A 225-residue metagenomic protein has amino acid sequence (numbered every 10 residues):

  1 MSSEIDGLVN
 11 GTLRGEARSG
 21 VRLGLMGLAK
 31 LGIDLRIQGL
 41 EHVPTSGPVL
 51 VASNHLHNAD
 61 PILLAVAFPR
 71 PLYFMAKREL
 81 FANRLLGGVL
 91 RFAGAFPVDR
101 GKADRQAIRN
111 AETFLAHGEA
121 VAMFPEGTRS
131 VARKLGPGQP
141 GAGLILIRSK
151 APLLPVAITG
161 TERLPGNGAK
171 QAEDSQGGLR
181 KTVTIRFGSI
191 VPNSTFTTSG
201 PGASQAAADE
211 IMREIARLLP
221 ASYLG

Functional and structural regions predicted by a protein language model:
S2-A17, Q106-G225: Non-catalytic C-terminal accessory region of glycerolipid acyltransferases and related lyso-lipid remodeling enzymes
S2-H42, L63, N83-A93: A transmembrane-helix-recognition feature enriched in membrane-embedded lipid enzymes and envelope glyco-/phospholipid
G24-L25, F92-V98, P125-R129: Short, basic, glycine/proline-bearing loop/turn elements
K30-L31, P44-A103, N110: Catalytic core of membrane glycerolipid acyltransferases/transacylases, capturing the structured, soluble-facing
L35-L40, A59-P61, I108-N110, Q171-E173: A generic local structural motif
G39, A52, A76-K77, G94 (+2 more regions): A secondary-structure boundary/capping signal
E41, A103, T159: Residue-level "edge-of-site" marker
E41-P44, G178: A short beta-turn/loop motif at secondary-structure boundaries
